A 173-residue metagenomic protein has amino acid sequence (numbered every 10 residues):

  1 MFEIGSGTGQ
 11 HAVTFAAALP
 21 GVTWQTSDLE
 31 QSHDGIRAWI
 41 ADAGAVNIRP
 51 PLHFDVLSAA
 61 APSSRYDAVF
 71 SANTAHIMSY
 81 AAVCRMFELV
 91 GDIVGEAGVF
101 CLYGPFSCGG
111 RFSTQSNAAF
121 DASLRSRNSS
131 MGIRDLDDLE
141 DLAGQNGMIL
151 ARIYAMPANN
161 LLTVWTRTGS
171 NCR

Functional and structural regions predicted by a protein language model:
F2, Q10-A59: Class I SAM-dependent methyltransferase SAM/SAH-binding core
G7: Conserved glycine-rich SAM-binding loop
A61-V69: A short acidic, Gly/Pro-enriched loop at the edge of an enzyme's catalytic core that lines a small-molecule cofactor
A72-A75, Y103: Residues lining the SAM
M78-V90: A short, conserved alpha-helix within the catalytic core of class I
E96-F106: Conserved beta-strand signature within the Rossmann-like core of class I S-adenosyl-L-methionine
S113-D137: Conserved Class I S-adenosyl-L-methionine
M148-R173: Core SAM-dependent methyltransferase catalytic element
